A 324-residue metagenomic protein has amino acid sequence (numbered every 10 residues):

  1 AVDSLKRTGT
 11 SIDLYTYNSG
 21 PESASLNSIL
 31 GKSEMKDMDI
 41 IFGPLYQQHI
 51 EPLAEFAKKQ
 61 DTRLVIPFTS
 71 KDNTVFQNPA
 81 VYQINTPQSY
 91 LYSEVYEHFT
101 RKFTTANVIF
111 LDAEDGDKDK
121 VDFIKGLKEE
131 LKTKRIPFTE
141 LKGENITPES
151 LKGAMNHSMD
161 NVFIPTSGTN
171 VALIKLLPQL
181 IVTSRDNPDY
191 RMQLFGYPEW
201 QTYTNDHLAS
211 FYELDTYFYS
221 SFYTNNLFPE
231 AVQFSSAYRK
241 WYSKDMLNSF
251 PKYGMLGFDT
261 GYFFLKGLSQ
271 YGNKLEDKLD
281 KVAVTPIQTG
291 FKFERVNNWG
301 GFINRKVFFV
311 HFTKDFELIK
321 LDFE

Functional and structural regions predicted by a protein language model:
A1-E324: Extracytosolic ligand-binding ectodomains
